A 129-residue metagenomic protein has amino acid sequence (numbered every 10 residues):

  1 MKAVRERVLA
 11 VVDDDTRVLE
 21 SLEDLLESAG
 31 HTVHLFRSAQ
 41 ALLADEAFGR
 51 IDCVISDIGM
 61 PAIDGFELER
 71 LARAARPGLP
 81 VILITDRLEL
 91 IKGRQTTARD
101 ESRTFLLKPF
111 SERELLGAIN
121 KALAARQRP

Functional and structural regions predicted by a protein language model:
T16-H34, D100: Two-component/phosphorelay signaling modules centered on CheY-like receiver
L35-C53: Acidic, metal-coordinating helix/loop segments flanking the phosphotransfer/catalytic sites of two-component signaling
R37-S38, D64-L68: Acidic catalytic/metal-coordinating carboxylates
D45-G49, L71-L79, D100: Conserved phosphotransfer cores of two-component systems
D57, T85: Active-site residues of response regulator receiver
M60: Receiver (REC) domain active-site loop signature in two-component systems and cognate sites in sensor histidine kinases
G65, Q95-L106: As written
F110-A122, Q127: C-terminal output helix
